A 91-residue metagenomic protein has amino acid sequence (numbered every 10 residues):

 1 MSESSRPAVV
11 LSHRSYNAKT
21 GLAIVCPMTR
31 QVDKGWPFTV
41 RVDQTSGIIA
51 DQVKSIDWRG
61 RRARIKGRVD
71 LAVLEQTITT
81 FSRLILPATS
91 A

Functional and structural regions predicted by a protein language model:
M1-A91: Conserved functional hotspots at enzyme active or ligand-binding sites that engage polyanionic ligands
